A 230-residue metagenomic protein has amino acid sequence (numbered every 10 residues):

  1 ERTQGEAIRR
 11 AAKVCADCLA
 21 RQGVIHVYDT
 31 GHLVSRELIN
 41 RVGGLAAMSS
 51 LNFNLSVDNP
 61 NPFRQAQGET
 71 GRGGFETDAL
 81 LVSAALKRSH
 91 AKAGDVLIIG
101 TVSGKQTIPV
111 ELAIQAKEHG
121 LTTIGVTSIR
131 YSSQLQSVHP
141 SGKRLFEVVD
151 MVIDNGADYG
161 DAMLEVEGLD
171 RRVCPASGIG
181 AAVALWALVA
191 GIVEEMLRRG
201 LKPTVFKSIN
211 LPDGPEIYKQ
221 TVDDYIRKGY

Functional and structural regions predicted by a protein language model:
E1, R9, S35-I39, V82-L86 (+2 more regions): Generic detector of well-ordered alpha-helical segments enriched in charged/polar residues, highlighting helical
R2-E6, I25, L112: A short N-terminal beta->alpha junction/helix N-cap motif
T3-L19: A short, well-structured juxtamembrane/interface segment
A7, R21-G23, G43-A46, E194-Y230: Active-site phosphate/pyrophosphate-binding segments
V14, A20-Q22, D29-V189: Glycine-rich phosphate-binding loops that contact phosphosugars or nucleotide phosphates
